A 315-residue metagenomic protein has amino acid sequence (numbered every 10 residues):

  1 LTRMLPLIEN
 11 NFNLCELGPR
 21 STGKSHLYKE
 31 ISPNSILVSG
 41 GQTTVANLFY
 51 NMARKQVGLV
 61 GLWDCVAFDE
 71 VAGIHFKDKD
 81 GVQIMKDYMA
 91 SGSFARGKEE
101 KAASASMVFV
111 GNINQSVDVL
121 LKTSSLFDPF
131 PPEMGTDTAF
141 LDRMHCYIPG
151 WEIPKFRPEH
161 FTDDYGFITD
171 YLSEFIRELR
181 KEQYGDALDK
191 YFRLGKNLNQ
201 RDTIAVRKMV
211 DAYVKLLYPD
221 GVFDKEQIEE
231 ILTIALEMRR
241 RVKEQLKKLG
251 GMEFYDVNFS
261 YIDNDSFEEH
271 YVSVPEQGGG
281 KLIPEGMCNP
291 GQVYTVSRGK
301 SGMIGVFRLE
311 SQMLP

Functional and structural regions predicted by a protein language model:
T2, H26, K79-I84, A102 (+6 more regions): Charged, alpha-helix-enriched surfaces in structured cytosolic catalytic cores of large nucleotide-utilizing machines
T2-V119, S124-D128, D142, D263-Q277: Conserved ASCE/P-loop NTPase catalytic core
C15, V66-A67, V108-F109, Y147-I148 (+3 more regions): Structured core elements
E30, D170-S173, L236-V242: Eukaryote-specific, cytoplasm-facing alpha-helical/coiled-coil scaffolding segments in long proteins
M52-A53, S91-A95, P129-M134, N289-R298: Glycine-rich, charged/polar anion/phosphate-binding loops that engage phosphate groups from diverse ligands
E100-M107, N112-K215: Phosphate-sensing "switch" segment of ASCE/P-loop ATPases
P158-H160, D186-Y261, G278-I283: C-terminal helical "lid" subdomain and adjoining coupling/linker elements of P-loop NTPases
P275-P315: Conserved P-loop NTPase/AAA+ ATPase motor core
